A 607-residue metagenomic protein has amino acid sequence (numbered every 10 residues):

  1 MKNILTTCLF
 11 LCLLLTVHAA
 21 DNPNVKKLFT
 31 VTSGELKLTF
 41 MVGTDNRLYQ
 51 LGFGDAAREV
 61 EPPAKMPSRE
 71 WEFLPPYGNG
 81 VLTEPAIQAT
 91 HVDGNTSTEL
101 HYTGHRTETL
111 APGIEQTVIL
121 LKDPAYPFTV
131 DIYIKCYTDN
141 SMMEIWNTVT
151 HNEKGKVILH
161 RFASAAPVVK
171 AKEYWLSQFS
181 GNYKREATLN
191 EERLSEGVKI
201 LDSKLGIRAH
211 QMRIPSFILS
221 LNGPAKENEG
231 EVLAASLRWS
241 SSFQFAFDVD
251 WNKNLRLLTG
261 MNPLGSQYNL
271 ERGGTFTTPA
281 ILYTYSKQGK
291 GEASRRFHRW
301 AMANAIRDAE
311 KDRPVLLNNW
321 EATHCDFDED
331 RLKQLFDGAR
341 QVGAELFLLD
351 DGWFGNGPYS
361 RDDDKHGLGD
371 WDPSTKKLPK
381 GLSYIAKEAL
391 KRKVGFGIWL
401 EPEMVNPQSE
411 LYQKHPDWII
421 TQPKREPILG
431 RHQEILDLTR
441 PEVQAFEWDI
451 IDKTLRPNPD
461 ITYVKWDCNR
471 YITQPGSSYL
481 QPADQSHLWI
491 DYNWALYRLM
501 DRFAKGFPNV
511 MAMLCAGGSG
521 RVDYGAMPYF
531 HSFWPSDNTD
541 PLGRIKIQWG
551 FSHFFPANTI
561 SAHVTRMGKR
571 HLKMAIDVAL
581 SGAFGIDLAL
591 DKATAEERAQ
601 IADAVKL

Functional and structural regions predicted by a protein language model:
T6-T16: Bacterial N-terminal signal peptides
V17-D21, R521: Boundary at the C-terminal end of the N-terminal hydrophobic targeting segment
D21-T32, L36-F40, T44-D248, L264: Polysaccharide-binding surfaces and accessory modules of carbohydrate-active proteins
E35, K135, N147-V149, H324 (+4 more regions): Active-site and adjacent substrate-binding regions of carbohydrate-active enzymes
N95-L100, Y268-K287: Short Pro-Gly-centered flexible turn/kink motifs
D308-D449, N458-P459, Y463: Aromatic-lined carbohydrate-binding/catalytic grooves of carbohydrate-active enzymes
N406, L411-A445, D449, I490-K592: Glycan-recognition surfaces
A589-L607: Glycan-recognition and catalytic regions of carbohydrate-active enzymes
